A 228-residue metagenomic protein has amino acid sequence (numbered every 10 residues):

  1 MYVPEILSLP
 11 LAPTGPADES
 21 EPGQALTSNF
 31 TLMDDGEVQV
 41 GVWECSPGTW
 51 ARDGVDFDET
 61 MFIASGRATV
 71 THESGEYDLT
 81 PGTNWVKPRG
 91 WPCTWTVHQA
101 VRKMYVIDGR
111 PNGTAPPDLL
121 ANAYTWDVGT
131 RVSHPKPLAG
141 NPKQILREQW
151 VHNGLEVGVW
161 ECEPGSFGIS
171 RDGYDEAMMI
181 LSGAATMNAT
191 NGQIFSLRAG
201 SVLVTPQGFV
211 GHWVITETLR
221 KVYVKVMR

Functional and structural regions predicted by a protein language model:
M1-E37, G109-G154, G158: A short, N-terminal "cap"/entry segment at the start of jelly-roll beta-barrel domains of the cupin/DSBH fold
L26-N29, G36-V55, R89, N153-G173: Conserved short histidine dyad/triad with adjacent acidic residue
V40-V42, T60, E76, N84-V86 (+3 more regions): Conserved hydrophobic/aromatic beta-strand scaffold that supports enzyme active sites
P47-G48, V101-K103, G109-P111, P164-G165 (+1 more regions): Short S/T/G/P-rich N-terminal loop/turn motif that feeds into the first structured element of a domain
R52, V70-H72, K103-V106, I169 (+2 more regions): Short hydrophobic/aromatic-rich beta-strand segments that constitute the beta-sheet cores of beta-sandwich/beta-barrel
G54-V70, R171-M187: Short, conserved beta-strand element in jelly-roll/cupin
E73-G90, N191-Q207: Short acidic-glycine-tyrosine-enriched beta hairpin
E76, R89-T114, Q207-R228: Ligand-binding loop in jelly-roll beta-barrel domains
